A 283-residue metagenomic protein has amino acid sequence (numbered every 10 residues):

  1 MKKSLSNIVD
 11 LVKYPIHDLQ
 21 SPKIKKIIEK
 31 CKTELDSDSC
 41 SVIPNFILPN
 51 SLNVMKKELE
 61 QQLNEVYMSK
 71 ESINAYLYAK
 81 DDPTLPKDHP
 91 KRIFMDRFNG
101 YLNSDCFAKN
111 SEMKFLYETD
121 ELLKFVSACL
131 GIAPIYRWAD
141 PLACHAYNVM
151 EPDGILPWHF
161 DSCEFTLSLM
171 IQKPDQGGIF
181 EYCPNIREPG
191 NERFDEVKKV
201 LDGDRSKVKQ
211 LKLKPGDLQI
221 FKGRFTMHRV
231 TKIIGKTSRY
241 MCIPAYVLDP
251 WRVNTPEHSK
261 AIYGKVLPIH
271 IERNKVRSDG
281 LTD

Functional and structural regions predicted by a protein language model:
M1-S37, V266-D283: Fe(II)/2-oxoglutarate
E34-V42, N99-N110, H145: Glycine-rich, often proline-containing surface loops adjacent to acidic residues and nearby aromatics that form
S41-I47, K212: Short amphipathic
I47-P49, V54-V66, T84-D140: Signature of the catalytic double-stranded beta-helix
K57, Q61-D82, C183: Short, solvent-exposed beta-strand-terminating loops
L59, I171, Y246-L248: Short beta-strand segments enriched in hydrophobic/aromatic residues within well-folded beta-rich domains
C106-K114, L123-L218, R252: Catalytic core of non-heme Fe(II) oxygenases with the double-stranded beta-helix
I179-N185, P189-D283: Catalytic core of Fe(II)/2-oxoglutarate
